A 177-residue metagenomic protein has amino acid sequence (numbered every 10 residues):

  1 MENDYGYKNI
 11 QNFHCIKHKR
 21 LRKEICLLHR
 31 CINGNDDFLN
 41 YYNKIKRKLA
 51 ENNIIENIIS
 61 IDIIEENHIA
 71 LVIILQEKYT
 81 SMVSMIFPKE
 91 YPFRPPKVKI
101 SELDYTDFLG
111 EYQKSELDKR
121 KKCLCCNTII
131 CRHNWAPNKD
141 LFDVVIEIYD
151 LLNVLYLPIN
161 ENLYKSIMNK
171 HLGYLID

Functional and structural regions predicted by a protein language model:
M1-M82, E90-D177: UBC/E2-like fold recognition across ubiquitin and ubiquitin-like conjugation systems, capturing catalytically active
